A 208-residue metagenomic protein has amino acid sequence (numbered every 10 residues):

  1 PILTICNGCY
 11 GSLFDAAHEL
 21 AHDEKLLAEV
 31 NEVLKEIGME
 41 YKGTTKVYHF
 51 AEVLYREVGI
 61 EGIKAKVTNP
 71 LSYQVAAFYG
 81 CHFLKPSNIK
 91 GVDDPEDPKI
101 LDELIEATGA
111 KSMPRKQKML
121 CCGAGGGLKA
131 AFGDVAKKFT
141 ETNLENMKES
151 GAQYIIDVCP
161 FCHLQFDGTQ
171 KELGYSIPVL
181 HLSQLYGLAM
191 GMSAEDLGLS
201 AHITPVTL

Functional and structural regions predicted by a protein language model:
P1-L208: Iron-sulfur cluster-binding electron-transfer modules in prokaryotic oxidoreductases
